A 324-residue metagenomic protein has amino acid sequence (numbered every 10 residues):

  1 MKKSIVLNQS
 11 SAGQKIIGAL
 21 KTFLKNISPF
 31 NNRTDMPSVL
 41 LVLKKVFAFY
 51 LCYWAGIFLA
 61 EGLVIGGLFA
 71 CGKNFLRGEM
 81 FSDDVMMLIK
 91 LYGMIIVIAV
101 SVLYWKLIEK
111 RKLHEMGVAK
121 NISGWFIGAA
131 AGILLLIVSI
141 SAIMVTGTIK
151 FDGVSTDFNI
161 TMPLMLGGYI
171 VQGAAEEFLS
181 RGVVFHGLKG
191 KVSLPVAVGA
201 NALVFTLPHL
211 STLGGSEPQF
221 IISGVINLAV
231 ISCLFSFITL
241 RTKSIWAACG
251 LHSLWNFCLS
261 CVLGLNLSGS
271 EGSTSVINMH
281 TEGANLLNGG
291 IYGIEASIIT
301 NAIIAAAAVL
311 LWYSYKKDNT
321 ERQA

Functional and structural regions predicted by a protein language model:
M1-L113, S260-A324: N-terminal, membrane-interfacial amphipathic/helix-forming hydrophobic leader that caps and precedes the first
L20, L24, G67-L88, K106-F178 (+2 more regions): Juxtamembrane helix-loop-helix connectors linking adjacent transmembrane helices in multi-pass membrane enzymes
L43, F47, L88, W125-A130 (+5 more regions): Hydrophobic alpha-helical transmembrane segments
W54-F58, L136-A142, A202-S211, S253-V262: Aromatic-anchored segments of alpha-helical transmembrane domains
L59, I222-N285: Functionally important transmembrane alpha-helices
V154-M165, G214-I226: Juxtamembrane helix-entry segments on the extracytoplasmic side of multipass membrane proteins
Y169, G173, S193-L210, G224 (+1 more regions): Small-polar-interrupted transmembrane alpha-helices in polytopic inner-membrane proteins
A175-A200, S211-G214, F237-S244: Membrane-interface helix/loop boundary segments of multi-pass membrane proteins
